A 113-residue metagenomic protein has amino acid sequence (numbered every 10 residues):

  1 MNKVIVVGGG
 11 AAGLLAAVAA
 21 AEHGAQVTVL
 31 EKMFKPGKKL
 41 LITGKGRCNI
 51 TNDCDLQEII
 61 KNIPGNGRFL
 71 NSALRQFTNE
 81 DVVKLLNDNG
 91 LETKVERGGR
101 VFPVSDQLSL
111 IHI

Functional and structural regions predicted by a protein language model:
K3-V29: N-terminal Rossmann-like FAD-binding beta1-loop-alpha1 element of flavoenzymes
V4-G9, M33, L40-I42, V95: Short glycine- and Lys/Arg-enriched binding-loop motifs that mark or flank ligand-binding interfaces
G10-L15, K39, K45-C48: Gly/Ser/Thr-rich beta-alpha loop segments that engage phosphate groups in nucleotides
L15, A19, F34, C48-I50: Mobile amphipathic helical/loop "lid" adjacent to a hydrophobic cofactor/ligand pocket
A21-K45: Glycine-rich FAD pyrophosphate-binding loop
R47-V95: Glycine-rich active-site loop/strand segments that organize a redox cofactor
V95-D106: Short linear loop/turn motifs
I111-I113: Conserved small/polar residues in nucleotide/adenosyl-binding loops
